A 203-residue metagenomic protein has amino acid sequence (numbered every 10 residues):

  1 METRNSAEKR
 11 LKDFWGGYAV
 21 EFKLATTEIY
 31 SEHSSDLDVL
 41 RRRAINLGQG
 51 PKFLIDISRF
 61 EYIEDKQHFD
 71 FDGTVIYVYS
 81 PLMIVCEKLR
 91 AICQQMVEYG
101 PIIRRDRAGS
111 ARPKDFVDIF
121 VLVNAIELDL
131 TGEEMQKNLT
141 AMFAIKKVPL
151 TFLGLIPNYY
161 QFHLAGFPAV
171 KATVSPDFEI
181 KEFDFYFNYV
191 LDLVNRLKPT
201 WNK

Functional and structural regions predicted by a protein language model:
M1-K203: Structured mid-to-C-terminal alpha-helical surface segments
